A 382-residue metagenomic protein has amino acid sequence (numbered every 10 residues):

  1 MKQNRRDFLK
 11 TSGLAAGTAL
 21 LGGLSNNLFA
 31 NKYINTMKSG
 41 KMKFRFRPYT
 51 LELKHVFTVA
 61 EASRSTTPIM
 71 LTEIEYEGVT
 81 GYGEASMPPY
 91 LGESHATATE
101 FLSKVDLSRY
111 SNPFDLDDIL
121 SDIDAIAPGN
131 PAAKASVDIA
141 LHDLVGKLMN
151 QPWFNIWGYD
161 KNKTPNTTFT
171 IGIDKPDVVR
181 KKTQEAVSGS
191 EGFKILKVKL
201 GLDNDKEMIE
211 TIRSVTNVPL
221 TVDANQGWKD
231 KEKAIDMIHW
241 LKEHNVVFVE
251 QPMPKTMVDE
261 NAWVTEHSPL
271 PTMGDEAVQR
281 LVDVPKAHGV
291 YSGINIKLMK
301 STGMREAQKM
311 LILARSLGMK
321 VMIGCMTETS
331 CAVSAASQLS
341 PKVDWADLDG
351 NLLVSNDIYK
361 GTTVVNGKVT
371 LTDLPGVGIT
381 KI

Functional and structural regions predicted by a protein language model:
M1-N4: N-terminal secretory signal peptides
D7-F29: N-terminal export signals
G13, S39-L51, I69, E77 (+1 more regions): Flexible C-terminal active-site loop/helix
L24-H55, E75: C-terminal segment of N-terminal export signals and the immediately downstream linker at the start of the mature
K38-F46, A62, E75, T80-L148: Metal- or metallocofactor-binding catalytic centers and their adjacent structured scaffolds across diverse enzyme
T72, G78, V137, N150 (+6 more regions): Conserved, mostly hydrophobic/aromatic
W153-S268: Metal-dependent enolase-superfamily TIM-barrel catalytic cores that perform enediolate-based chemistry
T256-N261, H267-M273, A277-L348: Catalytic alpha/beta core domains of metabolic enzymes, predominantly
